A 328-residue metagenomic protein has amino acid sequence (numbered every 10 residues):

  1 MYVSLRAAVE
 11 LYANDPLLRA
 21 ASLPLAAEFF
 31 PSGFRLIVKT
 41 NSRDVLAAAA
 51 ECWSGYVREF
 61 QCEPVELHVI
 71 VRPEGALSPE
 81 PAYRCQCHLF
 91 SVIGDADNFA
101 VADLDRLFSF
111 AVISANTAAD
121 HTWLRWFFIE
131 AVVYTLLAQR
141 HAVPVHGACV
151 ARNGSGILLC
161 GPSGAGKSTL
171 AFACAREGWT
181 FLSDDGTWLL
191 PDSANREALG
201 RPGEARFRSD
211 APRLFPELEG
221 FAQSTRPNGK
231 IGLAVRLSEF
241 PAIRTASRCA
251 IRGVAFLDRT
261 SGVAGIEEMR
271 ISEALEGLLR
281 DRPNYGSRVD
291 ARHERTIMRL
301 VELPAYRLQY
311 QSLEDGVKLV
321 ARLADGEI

Functional and structural regions predicted by a protein language model:
M1-R35, K39-A48, H146-P162, R176-I328: Glycine-rich, often acidic-flanked micro-motifs that create phosphate/phosphodiester-binding or positioning elements
E51-G55: Short Gly/aromatic-enriched secondary-structure transition segments
Y56-F60, A138: Active-site phosphate-binding and catalytic loops of NTP-dependent enzymes
C62-L77, G253-A255: Short, well-ordered secondary-structure micro-motifs within conserved domains or adaptor modules
E80-T135, R307-L313, A324-E327: Charged, amphipathic alpha-helical linker segments immediately N-terminal to NTP-binding catalytic cores
D120-C160: P-loop NTPase catalytic core of nucleic-acid-dependent motor ATPases
K167: Conserved lysine of the Walker
L170-A171: Post-Walker A alpha-helix
